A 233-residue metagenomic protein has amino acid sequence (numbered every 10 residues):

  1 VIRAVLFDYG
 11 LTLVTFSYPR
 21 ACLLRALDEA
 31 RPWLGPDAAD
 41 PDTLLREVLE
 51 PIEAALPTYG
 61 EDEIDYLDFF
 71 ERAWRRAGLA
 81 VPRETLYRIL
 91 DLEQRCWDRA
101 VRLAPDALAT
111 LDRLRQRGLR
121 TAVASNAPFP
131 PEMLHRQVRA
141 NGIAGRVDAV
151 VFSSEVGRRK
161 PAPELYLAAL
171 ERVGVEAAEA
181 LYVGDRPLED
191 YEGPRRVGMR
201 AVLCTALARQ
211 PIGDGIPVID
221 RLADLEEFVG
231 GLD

Functional and structural regions predicted by a protein language model:
V1-V5, T15-S17, A39-D42, L108 (+2 more regions): Asp-based, Mg2+/Mn2+-dependent phosphohydrolase catalytic module
I2-R113, R117, P131: N-terminal helical cap/lid subdomain that shapes the substrate entry/recognition surface in HAD-like hydrolases
R120: Short beta-strand/loop segments at the ligand-binding rim of alpha/beta enzyme cores
